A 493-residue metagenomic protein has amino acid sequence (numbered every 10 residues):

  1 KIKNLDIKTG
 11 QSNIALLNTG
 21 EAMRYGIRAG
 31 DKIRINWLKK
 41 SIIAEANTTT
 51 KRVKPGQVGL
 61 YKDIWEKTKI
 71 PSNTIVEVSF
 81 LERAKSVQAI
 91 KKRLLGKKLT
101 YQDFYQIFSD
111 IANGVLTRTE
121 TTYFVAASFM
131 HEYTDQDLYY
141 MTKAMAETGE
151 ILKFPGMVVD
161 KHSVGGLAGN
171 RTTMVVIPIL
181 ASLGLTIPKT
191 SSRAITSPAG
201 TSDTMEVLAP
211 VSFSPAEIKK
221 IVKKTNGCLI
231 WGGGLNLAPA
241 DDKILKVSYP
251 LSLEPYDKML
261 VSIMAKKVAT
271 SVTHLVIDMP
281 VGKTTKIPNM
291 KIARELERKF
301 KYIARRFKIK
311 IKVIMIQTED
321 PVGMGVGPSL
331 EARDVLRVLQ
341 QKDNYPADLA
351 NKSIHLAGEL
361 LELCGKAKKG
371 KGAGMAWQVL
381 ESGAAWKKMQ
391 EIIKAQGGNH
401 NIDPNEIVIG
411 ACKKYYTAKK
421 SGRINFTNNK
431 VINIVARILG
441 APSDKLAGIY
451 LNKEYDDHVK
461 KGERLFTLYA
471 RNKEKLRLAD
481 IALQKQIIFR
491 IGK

Functional and structural regions predicted by a protein language model:
K1-L95: Long, compositionally biased stretches
L81-A168, V207-L208, Q390-Q396: Acidic, glycine/proline-rich low-complexity segments that act as flexible tails and inter-domain linkers
G96-Y101, Q106, I111, K153 (+3 more regions): Well-ordered secondary-structure scaffolds
V125-F129, K161-S163, T201-T204, P239-Y249 (+2 more regions): Active-site-proximal beta-alpha loop/turn segments in soluble metabolic enzymes
V158-A181, L185-S197: Glycine/serine-rich anion-binding loops at beta->alpha junctions that coordinate negatively charged ligand groups
D160-K161, I187-S191, S214, L229-G233 (+2 more regions): General beta-strand structural signal in soluble alpha/beta enzymes
T204-C228, R298-A304, K308: A glycine-rich helix N-cap at a beta->alpha junction
K223-H274: Phosphate/diphosphate-binding glycine-rich loops and adjacent basic-rich segments that engage nucleotide
